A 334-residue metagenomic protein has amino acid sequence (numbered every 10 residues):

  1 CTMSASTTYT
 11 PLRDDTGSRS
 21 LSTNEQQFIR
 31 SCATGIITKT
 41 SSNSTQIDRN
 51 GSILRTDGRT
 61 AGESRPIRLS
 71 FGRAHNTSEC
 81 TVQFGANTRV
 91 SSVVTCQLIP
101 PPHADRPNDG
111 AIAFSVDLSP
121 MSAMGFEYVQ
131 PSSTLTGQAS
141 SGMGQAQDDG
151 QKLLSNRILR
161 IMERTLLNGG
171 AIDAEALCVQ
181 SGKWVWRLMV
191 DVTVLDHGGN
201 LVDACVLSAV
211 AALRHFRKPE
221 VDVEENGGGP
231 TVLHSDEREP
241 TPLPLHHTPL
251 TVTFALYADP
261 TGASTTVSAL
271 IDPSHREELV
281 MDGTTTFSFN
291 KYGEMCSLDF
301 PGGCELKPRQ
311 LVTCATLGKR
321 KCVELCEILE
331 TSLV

Functional and structural regions predicted by a protein language model:
M3-V334: Polyanion-binding surfaces on beta-sheet-dominated domains and ring/shell assemblies
